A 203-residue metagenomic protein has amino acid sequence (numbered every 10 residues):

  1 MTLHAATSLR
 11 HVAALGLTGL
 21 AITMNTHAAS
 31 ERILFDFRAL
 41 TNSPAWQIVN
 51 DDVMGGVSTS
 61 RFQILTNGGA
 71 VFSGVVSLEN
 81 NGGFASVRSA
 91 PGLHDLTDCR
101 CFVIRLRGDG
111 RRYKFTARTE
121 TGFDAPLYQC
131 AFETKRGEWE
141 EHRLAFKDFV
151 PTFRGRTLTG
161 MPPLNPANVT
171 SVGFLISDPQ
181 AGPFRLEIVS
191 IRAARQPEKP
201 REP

Functional and structural regions predicted by a protein language model:
T2-A14: Bacterial N-terminal signal peptides that target proteins for export
A13-T23: Bacterial N-terminal signal peptides
I22-P203: Beta-rich carbohydrate-recognition modules and glycan-binding surfaces
